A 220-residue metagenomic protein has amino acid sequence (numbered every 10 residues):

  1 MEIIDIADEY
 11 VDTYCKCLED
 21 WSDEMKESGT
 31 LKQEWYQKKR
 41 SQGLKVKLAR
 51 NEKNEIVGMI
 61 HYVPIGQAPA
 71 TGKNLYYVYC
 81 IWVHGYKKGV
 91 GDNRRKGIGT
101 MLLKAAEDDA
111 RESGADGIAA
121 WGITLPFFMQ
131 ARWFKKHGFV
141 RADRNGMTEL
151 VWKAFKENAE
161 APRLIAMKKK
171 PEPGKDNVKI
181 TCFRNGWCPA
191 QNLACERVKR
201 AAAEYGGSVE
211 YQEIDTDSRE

Functional and structural regions predicted by a protein language model:
M1-K53, A190, A194-R200: Short amphipathic alpha-helix that is part of the acyltransferase structural core
L48, E55-G66, L75-W82: Conserved beta-strand in the GNAT
T71-N93: Conserved acetyl-CoA binding element of GNAT-fold acetyltransferases
V90-D108: Conserved acetyl-CoA-binding loop-helix of GNAT-fold acetyltransferases
D108-T124: Conserved GNAT acetyl-CoA-binding A-motif
E112, T124-N145: Conserved active-site alpha-helix within GNAT-family acetyltransferase domains
G146-E172: C-terminal "cap" of GNAT-fold acetyltransferases
K168-Y205: Local sequence-structure signature of Cys/Sec-based thiol-disulfide redox active-site neighborhoods
